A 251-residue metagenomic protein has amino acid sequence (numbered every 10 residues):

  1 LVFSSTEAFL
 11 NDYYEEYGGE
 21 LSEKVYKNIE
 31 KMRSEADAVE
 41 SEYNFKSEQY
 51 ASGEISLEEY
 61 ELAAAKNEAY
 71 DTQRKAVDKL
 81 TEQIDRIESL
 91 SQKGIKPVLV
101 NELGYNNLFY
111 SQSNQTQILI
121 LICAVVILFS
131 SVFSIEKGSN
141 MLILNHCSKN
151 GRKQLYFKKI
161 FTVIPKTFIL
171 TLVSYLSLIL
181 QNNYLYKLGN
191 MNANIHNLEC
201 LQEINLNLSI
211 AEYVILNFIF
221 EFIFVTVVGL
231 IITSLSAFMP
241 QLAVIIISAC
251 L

Functional and structural regions predicted by a protein language model:
L1-S5, K66-T72, D78-E136, F157-Q241: Secretory targeting signals
V2-I95: Long, solvent-exposed extracytoplasmic domains/loops
H146-R152: Short helix-to-coil transition segments within interhelical loops that connect adjacent transmembrane helices
R152, Q241-L242: Membrane-helix interface/capping residues of multi-pass secondary transporters
L242-L251: Central hydrophobic cores of alpha-helical transmembrane segments in multi-pass integral membrane proteins
